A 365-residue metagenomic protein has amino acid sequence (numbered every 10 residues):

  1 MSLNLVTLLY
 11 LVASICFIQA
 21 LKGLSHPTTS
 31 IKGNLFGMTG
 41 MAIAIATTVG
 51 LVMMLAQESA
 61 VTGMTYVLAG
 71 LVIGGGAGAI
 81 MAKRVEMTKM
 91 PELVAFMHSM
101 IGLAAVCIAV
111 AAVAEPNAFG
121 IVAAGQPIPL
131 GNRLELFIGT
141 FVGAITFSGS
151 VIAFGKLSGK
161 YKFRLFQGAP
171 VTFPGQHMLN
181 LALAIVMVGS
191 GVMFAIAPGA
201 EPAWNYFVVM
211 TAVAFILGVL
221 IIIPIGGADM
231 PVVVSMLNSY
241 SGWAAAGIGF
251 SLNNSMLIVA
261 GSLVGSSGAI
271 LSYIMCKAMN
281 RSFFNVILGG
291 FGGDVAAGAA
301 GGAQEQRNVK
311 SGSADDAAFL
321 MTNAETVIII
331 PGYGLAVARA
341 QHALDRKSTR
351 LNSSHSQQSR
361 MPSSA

Functional and structural regions predicted by a protein language model:
M1-S14, E58-G74, N132-F147, E201-V213: Structural signature of hydrophobic alpha-helical transmembrane segments
S14-F17, F36-T48, Y66-G74, G78 (+9 more regions): Alpha-helical transmembrane segments in multi-pass membrane proteins
F17-T29, G75-V94, S150-Q167, L217-M230 (+1 more regions): C-terminal ends of transmembrane helices
F36-V49, F96-A109, P174-V188, M236-G249: Small-residue-rich segments of transmembrane alpha-helices in multi-pass membrane proteins, especially helix faces
T48-L68, I80-K89, V106-A124, I196-G199: Transmembrane alpha-helix boundary signature
A56, A111-P127, I196-E201, N205 (+2 more regions): Transmembrane helix-loop junctions at the membrane interface of multipass transporters and ion channels
L263-A324: Membrane-interfacial segments at transmembrane helix termini in multi-pass membrane proteins
T349-S353: Conserved small/polar residues in nucleotide/adenosyl-binding loops
